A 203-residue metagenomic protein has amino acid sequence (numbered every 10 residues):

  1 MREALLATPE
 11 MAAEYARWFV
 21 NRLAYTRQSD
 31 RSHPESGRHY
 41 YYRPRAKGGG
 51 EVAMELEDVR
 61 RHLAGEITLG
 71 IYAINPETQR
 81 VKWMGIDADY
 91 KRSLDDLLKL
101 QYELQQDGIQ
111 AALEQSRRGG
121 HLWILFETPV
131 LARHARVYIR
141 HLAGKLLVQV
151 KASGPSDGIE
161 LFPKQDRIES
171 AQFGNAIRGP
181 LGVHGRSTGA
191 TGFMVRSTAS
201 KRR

Functional and structural regions predicted by a protein language model:
M1-W83, K91, D96-K99, D157-P163 (+3 more regions): DNA replication initiation on ssDNA origins
L23-R27, A112, L147-K151: Residue-level signal for secondary-structure boundary elements
Y72-Q79, L104-Q105, A112-S116: Short glycine/proline-enriched loop/turn "hinge" motifs that connect secondary-structure elements and lie
W83-G85, Q101, Q110-V137, R167-G182: Histidine-centered divalent-metal-coordination microenvironment in nucleic-acid enzymes
L94-Q106, L125-S156, G185-R203: Helical (often loop-to-helix) elements that flank the catalytic cores of nucleotide-handling enzymes
E114-R118, V150-E160: Short, glycine/acidic-rich hinge or "gate" loops at secondary-structure transitions that mediate conformational
L161, I168, F193: Short clusters of hydrophobic/aromatic residues that line enzyme substrate/ligand-binding pockets
